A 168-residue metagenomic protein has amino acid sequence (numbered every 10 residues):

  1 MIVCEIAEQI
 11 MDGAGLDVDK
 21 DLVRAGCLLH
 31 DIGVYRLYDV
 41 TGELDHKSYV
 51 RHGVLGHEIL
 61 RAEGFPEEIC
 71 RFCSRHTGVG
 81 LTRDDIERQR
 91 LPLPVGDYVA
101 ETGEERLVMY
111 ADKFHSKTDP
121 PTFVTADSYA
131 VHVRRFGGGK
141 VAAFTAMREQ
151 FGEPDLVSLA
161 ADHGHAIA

Functional and structural regions predicted by a protein language model:
M1, R61, E149-G152: Generic structural signal for well-ordered, non-transmembrane alpha-helical segments in soluble/cytosolic regions
M1-C4, V54, T145: Generic alpha-helical structural signal
M1-L16, D112: Long, hydrophobic/aromatic N-terminal blocks
A7-I10, G56, F151: Hydrophobic alpha-helical packing residues
L16-S128: Divalent metal-dependent catalytic cores for phosphoryl transfer on phosphate-bearing substrates
I86-E87, Y129-V133, F144-M147: Generic structural signal of hydrophobic/aromatic residues within well-ordered alpha-helices of folded domains
T122-K140: C-terminal/domain-terminus segments
R135-A168: Charged phosphate-binding loop/patch that engages nucleotide di/tri-phosphates or the phosphate backbone of nucleic
